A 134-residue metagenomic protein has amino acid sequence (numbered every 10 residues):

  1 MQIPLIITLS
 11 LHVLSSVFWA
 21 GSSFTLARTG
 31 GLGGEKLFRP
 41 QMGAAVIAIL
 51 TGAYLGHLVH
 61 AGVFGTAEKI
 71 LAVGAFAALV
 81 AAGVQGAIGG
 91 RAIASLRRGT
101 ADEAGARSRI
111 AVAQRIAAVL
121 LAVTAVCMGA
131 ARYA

Functional and structural regions predicted by a protein language model:
M1-A134: Polytopic transmembrane helical bundles with strong interfacial aromatic enrichment
